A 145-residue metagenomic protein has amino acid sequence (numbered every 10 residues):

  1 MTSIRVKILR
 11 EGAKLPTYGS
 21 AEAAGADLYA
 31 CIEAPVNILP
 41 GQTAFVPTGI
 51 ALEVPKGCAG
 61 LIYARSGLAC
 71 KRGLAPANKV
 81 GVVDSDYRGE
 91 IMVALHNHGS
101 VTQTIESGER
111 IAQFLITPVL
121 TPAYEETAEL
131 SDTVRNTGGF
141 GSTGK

Functional and structural regions predicted by a protein language model:
M1-K145: DUTPase catalytic domain/fold
